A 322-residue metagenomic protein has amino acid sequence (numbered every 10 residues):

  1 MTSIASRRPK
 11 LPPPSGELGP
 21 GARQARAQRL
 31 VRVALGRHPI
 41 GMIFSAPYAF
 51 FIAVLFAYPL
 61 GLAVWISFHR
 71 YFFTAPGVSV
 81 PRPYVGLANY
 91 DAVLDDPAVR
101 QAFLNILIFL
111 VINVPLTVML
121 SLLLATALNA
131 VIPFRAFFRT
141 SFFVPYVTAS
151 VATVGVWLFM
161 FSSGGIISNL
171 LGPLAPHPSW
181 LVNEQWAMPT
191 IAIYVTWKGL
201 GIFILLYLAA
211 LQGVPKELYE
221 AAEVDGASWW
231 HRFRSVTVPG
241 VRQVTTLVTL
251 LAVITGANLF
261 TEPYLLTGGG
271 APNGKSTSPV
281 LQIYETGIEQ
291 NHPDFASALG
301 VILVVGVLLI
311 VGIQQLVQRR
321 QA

Functional and structural regions predicted by a protein language model:
M1-S45, P133-R135, H231, I313-A322: Transmembrane alpha-helical segments of polytopic membrane transport and secretion proteins
I40-A322: A structural signal for multi-pass alpha-helical bundles of membrane permease subunits that mediate small-molecule
